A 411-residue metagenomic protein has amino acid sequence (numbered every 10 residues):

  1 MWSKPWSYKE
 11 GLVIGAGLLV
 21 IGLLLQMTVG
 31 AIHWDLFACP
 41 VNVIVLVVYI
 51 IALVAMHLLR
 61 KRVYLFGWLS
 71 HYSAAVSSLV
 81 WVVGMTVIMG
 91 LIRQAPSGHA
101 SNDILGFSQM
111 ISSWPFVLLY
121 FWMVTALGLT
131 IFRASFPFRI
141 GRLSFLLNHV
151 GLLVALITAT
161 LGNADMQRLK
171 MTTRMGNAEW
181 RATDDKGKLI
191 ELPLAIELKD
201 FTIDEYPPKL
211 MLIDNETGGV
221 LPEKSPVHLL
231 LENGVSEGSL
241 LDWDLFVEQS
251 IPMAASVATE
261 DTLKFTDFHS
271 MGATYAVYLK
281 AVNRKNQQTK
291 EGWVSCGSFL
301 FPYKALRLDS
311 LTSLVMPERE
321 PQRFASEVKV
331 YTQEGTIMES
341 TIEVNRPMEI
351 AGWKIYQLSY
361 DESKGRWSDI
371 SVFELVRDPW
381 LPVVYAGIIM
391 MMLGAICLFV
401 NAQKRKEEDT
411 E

Functional and structural regions predicted by a protein language model:
M1-E411: Solvent-exposed, non-transmembrane regions of integral membrane proteins
